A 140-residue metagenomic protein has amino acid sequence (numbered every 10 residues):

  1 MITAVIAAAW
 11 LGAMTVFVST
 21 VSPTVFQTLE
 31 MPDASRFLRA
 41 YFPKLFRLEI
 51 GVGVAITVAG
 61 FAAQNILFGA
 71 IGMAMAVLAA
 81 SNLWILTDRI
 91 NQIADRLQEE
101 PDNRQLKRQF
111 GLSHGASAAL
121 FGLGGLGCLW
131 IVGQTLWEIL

Functional and structural regions predicted by a protein language model:
M1-L140: Polytopic transmembrane helical bundles with strong interfacial aromatic enrichment
